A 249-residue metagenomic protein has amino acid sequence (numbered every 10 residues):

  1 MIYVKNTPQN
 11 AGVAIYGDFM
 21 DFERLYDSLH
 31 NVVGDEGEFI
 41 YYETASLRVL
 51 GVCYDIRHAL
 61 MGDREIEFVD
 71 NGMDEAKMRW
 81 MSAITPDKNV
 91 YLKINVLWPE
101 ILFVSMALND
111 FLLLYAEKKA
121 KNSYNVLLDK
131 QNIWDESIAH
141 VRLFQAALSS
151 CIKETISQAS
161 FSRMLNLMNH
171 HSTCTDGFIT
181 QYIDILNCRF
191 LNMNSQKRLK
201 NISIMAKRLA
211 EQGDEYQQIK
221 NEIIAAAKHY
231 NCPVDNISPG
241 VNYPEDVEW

Functional and structural regions predicted by a protein language model:
M1-W249: Positively charged, low-complexity terminal tracts and the immediately adjacent first secondary-structure elements
